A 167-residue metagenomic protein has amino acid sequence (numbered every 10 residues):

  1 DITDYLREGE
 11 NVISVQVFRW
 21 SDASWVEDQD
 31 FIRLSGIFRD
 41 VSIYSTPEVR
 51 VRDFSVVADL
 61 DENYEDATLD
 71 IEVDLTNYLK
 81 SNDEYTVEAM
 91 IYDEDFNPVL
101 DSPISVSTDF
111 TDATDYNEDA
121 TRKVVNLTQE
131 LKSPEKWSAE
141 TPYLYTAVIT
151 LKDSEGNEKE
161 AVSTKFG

Functional and structural regions predicted by a protein language model:
D1-G167: Secreted/periplasmic carbohydrate-active enzymes, especially glycoside hydrolases
